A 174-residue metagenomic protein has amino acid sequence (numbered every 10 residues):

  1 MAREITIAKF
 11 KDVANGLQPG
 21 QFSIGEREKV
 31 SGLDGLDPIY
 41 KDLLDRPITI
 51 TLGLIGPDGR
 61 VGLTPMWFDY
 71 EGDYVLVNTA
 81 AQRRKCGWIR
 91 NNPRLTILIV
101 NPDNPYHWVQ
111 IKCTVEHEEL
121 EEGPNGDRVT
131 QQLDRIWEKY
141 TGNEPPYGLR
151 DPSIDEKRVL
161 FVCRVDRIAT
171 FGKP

Functional and structural regions predicted by a protein language model:
M1-G35, H107-P174: Charged, gly/pro-rich active-site loop segments
F22-L54: Short, conserved active-site entrance elements at the starts or edges of catalytic domains
D37-P38, Q82-R83, P146: Structural motif corresponding to alpha-helix initiation and N-cap regions
I39-Y40, P65, R150-D151: Short, flexible, glycine/charge-rich loop motifs used to bind or transfer phosphoryl groups or to couple energy/partner
L44-D45, R90-N91, I154: Alpha-helix boundary recognition
P47-A81, G87-I89, I97-I99, W108-I111: Short beta-strand segments
P102-N104: AMP-binding (ANL) adenylation modules
